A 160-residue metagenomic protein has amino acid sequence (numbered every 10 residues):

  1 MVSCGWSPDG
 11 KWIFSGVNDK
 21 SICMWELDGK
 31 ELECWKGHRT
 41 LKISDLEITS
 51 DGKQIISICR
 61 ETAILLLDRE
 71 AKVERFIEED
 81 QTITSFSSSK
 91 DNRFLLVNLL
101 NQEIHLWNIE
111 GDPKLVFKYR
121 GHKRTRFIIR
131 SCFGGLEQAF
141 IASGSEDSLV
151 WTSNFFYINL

Functional and structural regions predicted by a protein language model:
M1, D19-I43, D51, R60-F76 (+2 more regions): Per-blade loop-tip surfaces of WD-repeat and WD-like beta-propellers in eukaryotic adaptors/scaffolds
M1-G5, T40-I48, Q81-S87, T125-C132: Canonical WD40 repeat/beta-propeller blade segments in eukaryotic WD-repeat proteins
P8-D9, S50-D51, K90-D91, G135-E137: Residue-level detector of Asp-centered blade-edge/turn motifs that repeat once per structural unit in beta-propeller
G16-D19, I58-E61, N98-N101, S143-D147: Conserved strand-to-loop turn within each blade of WD40 beta-propeller repeats
F76-L95: Beta-propeller domains
F117-F140: A surface-exposed beta-alpha-beta supersecondary segment
G135-L160: C-terminal closing repeat unit and adjoining cap/tail of repeat-based domains
